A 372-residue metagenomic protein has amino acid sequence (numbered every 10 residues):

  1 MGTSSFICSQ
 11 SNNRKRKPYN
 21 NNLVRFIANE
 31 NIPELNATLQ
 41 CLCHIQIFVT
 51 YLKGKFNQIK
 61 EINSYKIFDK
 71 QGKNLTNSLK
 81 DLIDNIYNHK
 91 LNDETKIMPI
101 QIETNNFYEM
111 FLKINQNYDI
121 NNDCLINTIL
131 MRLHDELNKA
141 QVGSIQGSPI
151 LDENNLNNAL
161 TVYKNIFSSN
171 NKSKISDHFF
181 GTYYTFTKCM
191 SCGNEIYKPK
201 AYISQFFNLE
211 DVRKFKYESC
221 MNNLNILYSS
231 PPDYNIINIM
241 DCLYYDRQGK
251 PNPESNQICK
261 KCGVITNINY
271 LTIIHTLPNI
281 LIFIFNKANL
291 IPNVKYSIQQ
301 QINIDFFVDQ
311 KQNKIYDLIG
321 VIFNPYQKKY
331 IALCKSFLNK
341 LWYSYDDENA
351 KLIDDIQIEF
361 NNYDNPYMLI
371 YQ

Functional and structural regions predicted by a protein language model:
G2, I7-D152, L209, I282 (+1 more regions): USP/UBP deubiquitinase core
G2-N21, L42, I67, S169 (+1 more regions): Exposed substrate/partner-binding surface patches
N29, T182-T185, N252-S255: Short metal-coordination and nucleic-acid-contact micro-motifs, chiefly zinc-binding Cys/His arrays
L79, L156-L160, I236: Short amphipathic alpha-helical segments that mediate assembly, nucleic-acid/protein binding, or membrane association
H89, D93-S168, F180, T187 (+2 more regions): Predominantly the structural core of cysteine protease catalytic domains
S173-D177: Short, recurring structural edge motifs at helix starts
Y184-F186, K329-Y330: Short glycine-rich loop/turn motifs
